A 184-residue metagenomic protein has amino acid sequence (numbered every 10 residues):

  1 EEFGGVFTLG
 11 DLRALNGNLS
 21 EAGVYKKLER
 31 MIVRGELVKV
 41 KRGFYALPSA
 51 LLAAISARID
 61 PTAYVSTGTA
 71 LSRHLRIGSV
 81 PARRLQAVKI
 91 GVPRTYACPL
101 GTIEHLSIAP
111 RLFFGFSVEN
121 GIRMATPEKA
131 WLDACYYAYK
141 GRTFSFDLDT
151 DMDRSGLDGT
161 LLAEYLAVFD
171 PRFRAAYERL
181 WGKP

Functional and structural regions predicted by a protein language model:
E1-T62: Short beta-edge/loop segments at beta->alpha junctions of small alpha/beta modules that act as binding/recognition
A46-P184: Nucleic-acid-binding surface
